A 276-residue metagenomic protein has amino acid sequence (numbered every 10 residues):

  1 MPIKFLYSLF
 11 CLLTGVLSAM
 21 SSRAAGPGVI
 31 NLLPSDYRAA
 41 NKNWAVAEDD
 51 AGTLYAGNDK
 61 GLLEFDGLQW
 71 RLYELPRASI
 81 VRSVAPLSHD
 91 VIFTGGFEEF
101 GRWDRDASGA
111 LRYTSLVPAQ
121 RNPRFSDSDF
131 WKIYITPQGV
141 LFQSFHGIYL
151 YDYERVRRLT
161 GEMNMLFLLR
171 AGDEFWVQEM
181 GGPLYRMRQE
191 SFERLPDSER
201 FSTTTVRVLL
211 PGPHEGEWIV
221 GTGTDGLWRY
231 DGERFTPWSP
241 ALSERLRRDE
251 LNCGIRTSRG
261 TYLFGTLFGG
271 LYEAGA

Functional and structural regions predicted by a protein language model:
M1-A276: Carboxylate-rich, polar loop motifs that coordinate divalent cations or form catalytic acidic clusters
